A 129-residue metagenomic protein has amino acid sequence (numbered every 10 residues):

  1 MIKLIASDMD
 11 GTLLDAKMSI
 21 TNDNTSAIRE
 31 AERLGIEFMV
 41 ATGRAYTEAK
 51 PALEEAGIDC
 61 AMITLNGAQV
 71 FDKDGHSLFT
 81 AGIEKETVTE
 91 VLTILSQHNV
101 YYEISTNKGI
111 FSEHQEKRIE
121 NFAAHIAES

Functional and structural regions predicted by a protein language model:
K3-K17, V91: Asp-based phosphoryl-transfer active-site loop
S7-M9, G43, T64-D74: Short, conserved active-site loops that position catalytic residues or coordinate cofactors/metal ions across diverse
D23-G35, E90, I94: Catalytic-core regions built around general acid/base machinery
I28-P51, N66, Y102-N107: Substrate-recognition element of Asp-dependent hydrolases with the DxDx(T/V) motif
A45-I63, R118: Substrate-recognition/cap helix-loop segment adjacent to the acidic, metal-dependent catalytic center of Asp-based
A68-S129: HAD-like small-molecule phosphatases
